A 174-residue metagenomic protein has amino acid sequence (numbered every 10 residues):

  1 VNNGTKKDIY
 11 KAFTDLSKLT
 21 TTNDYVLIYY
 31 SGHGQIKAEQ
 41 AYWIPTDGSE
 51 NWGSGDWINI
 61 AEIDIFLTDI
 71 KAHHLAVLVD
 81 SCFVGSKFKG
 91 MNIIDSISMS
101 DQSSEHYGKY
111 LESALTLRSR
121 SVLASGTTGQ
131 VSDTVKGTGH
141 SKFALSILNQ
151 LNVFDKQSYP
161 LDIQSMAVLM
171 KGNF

Functional and structural regions predicted by a protein language model:
V1-K7: Short beta->alpha junction loops
N2, I44, A124: Residue-level detector of conserved, well-ordered beta-strand and adjacent loop positions that form binding/recognition
K7-S31, Q35-N92, S158-A167: Caspase-like (clan CD) cysteine peptidase catalytic core
A72-F174: Active-site-proximal C-terminal subdomain of hydrolase catalytic domains
